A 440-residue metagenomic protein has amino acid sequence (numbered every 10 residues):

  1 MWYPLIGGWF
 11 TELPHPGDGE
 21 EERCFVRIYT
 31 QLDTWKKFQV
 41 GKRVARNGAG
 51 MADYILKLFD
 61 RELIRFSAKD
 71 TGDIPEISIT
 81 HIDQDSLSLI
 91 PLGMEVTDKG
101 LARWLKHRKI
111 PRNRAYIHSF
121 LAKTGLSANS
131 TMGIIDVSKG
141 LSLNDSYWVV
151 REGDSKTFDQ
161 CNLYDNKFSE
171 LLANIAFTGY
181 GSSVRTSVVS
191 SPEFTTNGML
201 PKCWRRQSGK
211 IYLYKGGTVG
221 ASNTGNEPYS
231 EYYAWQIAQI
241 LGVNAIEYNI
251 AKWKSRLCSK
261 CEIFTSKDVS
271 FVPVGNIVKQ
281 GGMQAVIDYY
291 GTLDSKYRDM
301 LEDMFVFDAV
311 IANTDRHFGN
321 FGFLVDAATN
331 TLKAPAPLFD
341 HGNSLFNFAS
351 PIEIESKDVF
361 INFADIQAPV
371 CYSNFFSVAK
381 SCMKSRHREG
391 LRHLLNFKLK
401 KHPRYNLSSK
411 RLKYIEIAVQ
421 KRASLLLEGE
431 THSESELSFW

Functional and structural regions predicted by a protein language model:
W2, G8-W9, C24-Q31, W35-V306 (+2 more regions): Phosphate/dinucleotide-binding and metal-coordinating scaffold of catalytic cores in nucleotide-dependent enzymes
H317, G322: Canonical protein kinase catalytic loop motif
